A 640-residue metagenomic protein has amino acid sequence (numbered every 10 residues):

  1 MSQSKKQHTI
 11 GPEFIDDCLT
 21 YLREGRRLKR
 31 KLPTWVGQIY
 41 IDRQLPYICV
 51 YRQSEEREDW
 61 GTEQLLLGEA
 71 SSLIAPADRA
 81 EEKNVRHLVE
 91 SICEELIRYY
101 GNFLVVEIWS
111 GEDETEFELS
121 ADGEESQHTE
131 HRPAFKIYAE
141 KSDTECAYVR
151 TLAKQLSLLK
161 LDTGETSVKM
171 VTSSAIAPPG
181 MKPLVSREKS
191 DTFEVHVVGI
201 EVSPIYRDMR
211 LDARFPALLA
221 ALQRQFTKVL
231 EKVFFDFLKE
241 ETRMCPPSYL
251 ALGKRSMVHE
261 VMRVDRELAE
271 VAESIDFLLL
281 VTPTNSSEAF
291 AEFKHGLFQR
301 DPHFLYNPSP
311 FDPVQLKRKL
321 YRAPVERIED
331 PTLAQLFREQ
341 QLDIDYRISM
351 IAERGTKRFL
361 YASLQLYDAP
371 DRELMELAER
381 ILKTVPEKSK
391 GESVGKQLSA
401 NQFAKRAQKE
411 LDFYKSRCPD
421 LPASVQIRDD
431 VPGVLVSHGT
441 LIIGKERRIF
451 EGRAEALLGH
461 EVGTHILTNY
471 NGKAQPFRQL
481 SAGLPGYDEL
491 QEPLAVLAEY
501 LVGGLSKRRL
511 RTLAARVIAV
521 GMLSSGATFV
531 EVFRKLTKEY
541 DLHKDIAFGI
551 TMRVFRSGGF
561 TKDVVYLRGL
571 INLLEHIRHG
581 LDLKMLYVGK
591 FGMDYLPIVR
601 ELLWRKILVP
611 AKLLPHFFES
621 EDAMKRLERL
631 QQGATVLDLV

Functional and structural regions predicted by a protein language model:
M1-L156: Long, charged/polar, low-complexity intrinsically disordered N-terminal extensions that precede catalytic
H87, L184-L360: Extreme N-terminal flexible tails
M244-P247, E292, G452, L467-Q491: Post-HEXXH active-site segment of zinc metalloproteases
Q315-G439, I443-E446: Contiguous, non-catalytic segments that form substrate-binding/exosite surfaces or channel walls
I443-L458: Short pre-active-site segment immediately N-terminal to the catalytic Zn-binding motif
L458-L467: Active-site His/Glu-centered metal-binding helix of metallohydrolases
S481-G521, G569: Post-HExxH zinc-binding segment in Zn-dependent metallohydrolases
R509-V640: Conserved alpha-helical "signature site" that marks functionally important helical segments or helix/loop junctions
